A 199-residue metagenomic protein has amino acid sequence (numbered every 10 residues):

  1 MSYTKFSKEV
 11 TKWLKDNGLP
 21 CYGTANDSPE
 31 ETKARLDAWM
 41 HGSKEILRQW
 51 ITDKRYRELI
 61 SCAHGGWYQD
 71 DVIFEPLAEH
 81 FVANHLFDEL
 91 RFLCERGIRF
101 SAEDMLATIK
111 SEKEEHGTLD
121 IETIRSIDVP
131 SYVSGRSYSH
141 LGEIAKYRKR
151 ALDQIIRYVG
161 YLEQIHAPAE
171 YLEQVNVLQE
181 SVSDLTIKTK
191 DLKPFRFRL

Functional and structural regions predicted by a protein language model:
M1-Y3, S7-R157, H166, V177-S181: Non-catalytic all-alpha helical scaffold/repeat segments
L172-N176: Short, charged, amphipathic alpha-helical segments
F197-L199: Non-Sec secretion/translocation targeting segments of pathogen effectors
